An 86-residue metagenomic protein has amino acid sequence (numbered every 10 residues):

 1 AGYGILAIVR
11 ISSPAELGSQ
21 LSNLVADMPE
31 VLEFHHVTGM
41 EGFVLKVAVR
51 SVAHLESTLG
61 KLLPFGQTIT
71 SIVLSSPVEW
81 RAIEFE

Functional and structural regions predicted by a protein language model:
A1-E86: A compositional/biophysical signature of low hydrophobicity enriched in polar/charged and small residues
